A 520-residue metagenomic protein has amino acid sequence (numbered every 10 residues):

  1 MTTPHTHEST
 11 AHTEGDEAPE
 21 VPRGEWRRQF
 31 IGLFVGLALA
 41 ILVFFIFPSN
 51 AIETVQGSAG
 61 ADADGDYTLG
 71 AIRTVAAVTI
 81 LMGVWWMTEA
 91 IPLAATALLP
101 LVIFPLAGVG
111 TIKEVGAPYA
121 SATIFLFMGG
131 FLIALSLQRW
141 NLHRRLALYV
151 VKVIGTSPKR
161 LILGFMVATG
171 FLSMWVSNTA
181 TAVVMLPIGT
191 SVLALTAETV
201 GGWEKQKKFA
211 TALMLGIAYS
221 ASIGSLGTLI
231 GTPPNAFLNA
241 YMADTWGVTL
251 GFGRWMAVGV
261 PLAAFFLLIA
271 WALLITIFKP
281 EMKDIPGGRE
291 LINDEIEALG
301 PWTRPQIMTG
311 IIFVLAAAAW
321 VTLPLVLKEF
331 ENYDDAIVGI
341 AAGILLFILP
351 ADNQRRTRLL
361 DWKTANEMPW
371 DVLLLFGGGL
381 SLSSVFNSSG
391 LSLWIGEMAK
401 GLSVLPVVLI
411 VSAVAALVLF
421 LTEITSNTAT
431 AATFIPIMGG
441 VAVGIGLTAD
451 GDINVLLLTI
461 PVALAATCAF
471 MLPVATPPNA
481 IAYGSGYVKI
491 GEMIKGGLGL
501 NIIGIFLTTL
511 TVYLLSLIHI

Functional and structural regions predicted by a protein language model:
M1-L126, D244-W246, R254-E397, A415 (+2 more regions): Hydrophobic transmembrane alpha-helices of multi-pass small-molecule transporters
D64, L81, T88, A94-E204 (+3 more regions): Membrane-embedded alpha-helical segments and adjacent helix-loop junctions characteristic of multi-pass solute
G65-A76, A120-L132, A182, D334-G343 (+3 more regions): Structural signature of hydrophobic alpha-helical transmembrane segments
M82-I91, A168-S177, A218-I230, F347-I348 (+2 more regions): Transmembrane alpha-helix interface/packing and boundary motifs in multi-pass membrane proteins, characterized by
I103, N239-G247, G439-A442, Y487-I490: Interfacial segments of multi-pass membrane proteins
K159-F171, E198-G224, L250-V258, V407-F420 (+1 more regions): Alpha-helical transmembrane segments of multi-pass membrane proteins
A180-A194, K208-N239, L262-R289: Transmembrane-helix bundle segments that line or gate the permeation/cavity pathway in multi-pass membrane proteins
G484-I503: Interfacial loop-to-transmembrane junctions
